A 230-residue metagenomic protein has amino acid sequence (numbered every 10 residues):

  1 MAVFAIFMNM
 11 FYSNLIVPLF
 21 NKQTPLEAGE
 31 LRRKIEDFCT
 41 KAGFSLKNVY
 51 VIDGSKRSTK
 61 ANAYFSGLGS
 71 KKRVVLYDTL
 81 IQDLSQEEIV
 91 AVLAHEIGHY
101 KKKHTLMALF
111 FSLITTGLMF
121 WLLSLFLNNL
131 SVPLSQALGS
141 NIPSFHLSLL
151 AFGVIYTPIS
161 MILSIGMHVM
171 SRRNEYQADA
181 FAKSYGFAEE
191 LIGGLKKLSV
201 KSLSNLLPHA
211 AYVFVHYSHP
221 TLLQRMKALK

Functional and structural regions predicted by a protein language model:
M1-I142, P158, I162-K230: Polar-ligand-bearing catalytic/cofactor-coordination segments of membrane-embedded or membrane-tethered inner-membrane
